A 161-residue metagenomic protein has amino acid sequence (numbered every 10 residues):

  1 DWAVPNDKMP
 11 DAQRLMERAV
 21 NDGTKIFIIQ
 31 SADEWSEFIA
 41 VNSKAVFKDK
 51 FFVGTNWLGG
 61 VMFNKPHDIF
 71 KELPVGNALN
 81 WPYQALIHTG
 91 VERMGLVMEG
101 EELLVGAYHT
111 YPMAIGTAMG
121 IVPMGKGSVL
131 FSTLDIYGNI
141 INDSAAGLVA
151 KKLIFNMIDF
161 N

Functional and structural regions predicted by a protein language model:
D1-F47, F131-S132, Y137-I141, K152: Helical hinge/lid and interdomain linker segments adjacent to catalytic or ligand-binding clefts that mediate domain
W2-P5, E34, Y111-I121, K126-S128 (+1 more regions): Short, surface-exposed patches at the edges or C-terminal ends of soluble domains, predominantly
P10-R14, D33, N56, G60-N64 (+1 more regions): A structural signal for well-ordered alpha-helical segments within the folded catalytic domains of diverse enzymes
M16-A19, L73, M157, N161: Hydrophobic, Leu/Ile/Phe/Ala-enriched alpha-helical segments that form helix-helix packing faces
T24, R93-M94, N139, M157: Residue-level signal for functionally critical sites in structured catalytic/ligand-binding pockets
I29-G127: An acidic, glycine-rich "communication" segment
